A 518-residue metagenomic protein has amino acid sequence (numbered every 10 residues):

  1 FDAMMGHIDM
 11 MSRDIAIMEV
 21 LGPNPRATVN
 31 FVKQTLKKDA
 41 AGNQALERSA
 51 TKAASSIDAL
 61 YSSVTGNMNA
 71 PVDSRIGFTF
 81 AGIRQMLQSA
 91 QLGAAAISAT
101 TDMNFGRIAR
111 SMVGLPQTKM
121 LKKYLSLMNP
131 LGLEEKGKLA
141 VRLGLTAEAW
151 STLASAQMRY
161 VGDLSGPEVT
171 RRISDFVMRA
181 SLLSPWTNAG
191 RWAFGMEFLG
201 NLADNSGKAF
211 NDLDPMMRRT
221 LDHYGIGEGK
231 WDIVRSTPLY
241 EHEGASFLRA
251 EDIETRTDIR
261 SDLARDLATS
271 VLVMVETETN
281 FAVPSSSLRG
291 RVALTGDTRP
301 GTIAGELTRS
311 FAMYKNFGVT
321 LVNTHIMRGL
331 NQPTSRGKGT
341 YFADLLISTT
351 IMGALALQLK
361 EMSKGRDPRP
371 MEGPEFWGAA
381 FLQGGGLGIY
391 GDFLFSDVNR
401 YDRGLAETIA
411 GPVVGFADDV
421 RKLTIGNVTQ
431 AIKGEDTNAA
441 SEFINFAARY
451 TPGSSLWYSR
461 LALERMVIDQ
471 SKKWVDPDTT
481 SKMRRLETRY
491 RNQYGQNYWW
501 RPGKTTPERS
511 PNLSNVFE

Functional and structural regions predicted by a protein language model:
F1-I97, T101-F381: Hydrophobic, often aromatic-rich secondary-structure segments at membrane interfaces
A81, Q88, T302, L405 (+2 more regions): Generic detector of short alpha-helix boundary/capping microenvironments and adjacent low-complexity segments
S98, D102, G106, G305-A312 (+7 more regions): Short hydrophobic helices that act as membrane-entry/anchoring signals
L131-K136, L382-L394, F416-L423, T451 (+1 more regions): Cytosolic juxtamembrane regulatory segments of multi-pass membrane proteins
I253, I259, T298, F393 (+2 more regions): Short linear motifs in intrinsically disordered/low-complexity regions
H325-F443: Short low-complexity linker/loop segments enriched in small residues
T429-E518: Hydrophobic alpha-helical segments
